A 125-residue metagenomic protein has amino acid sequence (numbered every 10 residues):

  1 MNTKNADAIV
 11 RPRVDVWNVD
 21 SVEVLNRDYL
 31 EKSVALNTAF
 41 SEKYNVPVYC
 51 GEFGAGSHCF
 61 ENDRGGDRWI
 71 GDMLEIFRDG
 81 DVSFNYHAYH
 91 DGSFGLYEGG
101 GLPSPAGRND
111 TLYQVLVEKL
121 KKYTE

Functional and structural regions predicted by a protein language model:
M1-D79, N109: Extracellular glycoside hydrolase catalytic/binding regions
C59-E125: Aromatic-rich peripheral "rim/lid" segments of glycoside hydrolase catalytic domains that contact and position glycan
